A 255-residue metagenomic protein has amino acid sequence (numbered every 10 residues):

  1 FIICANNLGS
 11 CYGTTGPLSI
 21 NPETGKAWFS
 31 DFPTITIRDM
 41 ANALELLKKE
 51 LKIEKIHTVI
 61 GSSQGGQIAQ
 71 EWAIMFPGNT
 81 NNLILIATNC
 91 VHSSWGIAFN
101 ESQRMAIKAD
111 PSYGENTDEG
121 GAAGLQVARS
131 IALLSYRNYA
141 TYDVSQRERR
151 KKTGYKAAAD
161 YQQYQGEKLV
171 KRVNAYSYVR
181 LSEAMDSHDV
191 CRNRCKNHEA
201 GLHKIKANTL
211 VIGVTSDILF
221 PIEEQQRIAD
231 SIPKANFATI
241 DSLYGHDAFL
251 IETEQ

Functional and structural regions predicted by a protein language model:
F1-Q67, I74, G78-V91, W95-F99 (+1 more regions): Gly/Pro-rich cap/lid or specificity-loop segments adjacent to the active site
N79-N81, L85-K168: Alpha/beta-hydrolase-fold enzymes
Y164-Q165, R180-G201: Active-site nucleophile elbow and catalytic-triad environment of alpha/beta-hydrolase enzymes
N174-Y176: Long, compositionally biased charged/polar accessory segments in the mid-to-C-terminal portions of proteins
L202-K206, S231-I232: Short, conserved loop/helix-junction motifs that constitute active-site signature segments in enzyme catalytic cores
I205, V211-G213, D217: Short beta-strand/loop motif that positions the catalytic acidic residue of the alpha/beta-hydrolase fold
I218-E224: Conserved alpha/beta-hydrolase "acid-adjacent" motif
A238, L243-E254: Catalytic histidine-centered segment of alpha/beta-hydrolase-like enzymes
